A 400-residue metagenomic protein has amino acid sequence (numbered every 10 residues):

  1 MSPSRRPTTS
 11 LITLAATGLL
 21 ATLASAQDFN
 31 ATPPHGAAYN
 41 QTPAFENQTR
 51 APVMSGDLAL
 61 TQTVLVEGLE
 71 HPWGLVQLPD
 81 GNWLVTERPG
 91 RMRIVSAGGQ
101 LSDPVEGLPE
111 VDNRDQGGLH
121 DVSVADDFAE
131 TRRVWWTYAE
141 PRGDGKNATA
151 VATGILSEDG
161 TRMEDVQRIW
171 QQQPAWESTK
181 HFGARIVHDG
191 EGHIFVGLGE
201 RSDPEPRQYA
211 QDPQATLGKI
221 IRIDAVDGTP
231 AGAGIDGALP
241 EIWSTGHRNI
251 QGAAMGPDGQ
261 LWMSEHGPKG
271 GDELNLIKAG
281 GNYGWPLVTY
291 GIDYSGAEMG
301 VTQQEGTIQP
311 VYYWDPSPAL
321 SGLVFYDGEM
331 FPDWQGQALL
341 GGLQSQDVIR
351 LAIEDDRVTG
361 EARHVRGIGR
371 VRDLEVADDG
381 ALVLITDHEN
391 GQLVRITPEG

Functional and structural regions predicted by a protein language model:
S2-I12: Bacterial N-terminal signal peptides that target proteins for export
S10-T22: Bacterial N-terminal signal peptides
A26-P204, G252, Q260-G267, P316-E354 (+1 more regions): Acidic, Gly/Ser/Thr-rich repeat motifs that build Ca2+-stabilized beta-propeller blades
S102-G117, D165-F182, T216, A225-S244 (+1 more regions): Surface-exposed loop and turn segments in beta-propeller and other repeat-based domains that flank or scaffold
T149-D159, A210-A225, L276-K278: Beta-propeller blade signature
P240-E273, K278: Repeat-solenoid scaffold signature
H247, E265-G270, T289-I292, G342-S345: Glycine-rich beta-alpha junction loops
H247, R357-D378: Conserved blade-ending motifs and adjacent loop-strand segments that build the rim/top face of beta-propeller domains
